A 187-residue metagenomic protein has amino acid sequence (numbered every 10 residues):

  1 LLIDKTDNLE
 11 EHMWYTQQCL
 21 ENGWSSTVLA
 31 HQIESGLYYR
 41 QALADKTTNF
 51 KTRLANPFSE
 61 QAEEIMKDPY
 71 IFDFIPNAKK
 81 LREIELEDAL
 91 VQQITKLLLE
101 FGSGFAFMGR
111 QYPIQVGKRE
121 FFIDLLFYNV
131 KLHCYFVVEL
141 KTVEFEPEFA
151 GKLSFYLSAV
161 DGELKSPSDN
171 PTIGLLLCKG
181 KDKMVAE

Functional and structural regions predicted by a protein language model:
L1-E187: Basic, low-complexity intrinsically disordered segments
